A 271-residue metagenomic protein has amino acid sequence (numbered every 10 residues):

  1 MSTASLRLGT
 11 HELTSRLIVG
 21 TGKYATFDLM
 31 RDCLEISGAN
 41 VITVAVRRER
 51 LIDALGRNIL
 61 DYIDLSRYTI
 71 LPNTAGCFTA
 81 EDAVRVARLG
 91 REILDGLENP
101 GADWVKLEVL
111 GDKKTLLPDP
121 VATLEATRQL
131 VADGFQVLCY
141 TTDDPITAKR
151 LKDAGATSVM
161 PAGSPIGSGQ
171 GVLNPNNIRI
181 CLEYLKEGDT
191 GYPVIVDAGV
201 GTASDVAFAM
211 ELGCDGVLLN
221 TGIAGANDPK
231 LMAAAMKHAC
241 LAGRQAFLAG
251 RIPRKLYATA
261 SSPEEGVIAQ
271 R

Functional and structural regions predicted by a protein language model:
T3-L8, K23-V44, D53-T69, F78-D197 (+1 more regions): Alpha/beta enzyme core
T10-L17, V41: Generic N-terminal amphipathic, Lys/Arg-enriched alpha-helix
S15-I18, F135-V137: Short active-site oxyanion
R47: Metallocofactor- and cofactor-centric catalytic cores in central/energy metabolism, strongly enriched
